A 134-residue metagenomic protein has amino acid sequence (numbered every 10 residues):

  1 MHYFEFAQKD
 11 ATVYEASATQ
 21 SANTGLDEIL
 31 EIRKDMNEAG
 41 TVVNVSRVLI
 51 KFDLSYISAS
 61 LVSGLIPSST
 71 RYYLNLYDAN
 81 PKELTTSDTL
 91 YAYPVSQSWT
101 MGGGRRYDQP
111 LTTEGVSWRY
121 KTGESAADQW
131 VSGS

Functional and structural regions predicted by a protein language model:
M1-A59: Flexible, small-residue-rich N-terminal segments that precede or flank a structured functional core
N23, V42-V45, L65-P67, E83-T86: Extracellular/periplasmic catalytic domains that process cell-envelope and extracellular macromolecules
N23-D35, D53, Y73-L74, G115-S134: Cysteine-clustered segments with highest specificity for TGF-beta superfamily mature ligands
R33, F52, Y77, Y93-Q97: Predominantly extracellular/luminal cell-surface or secreted proteins
V45-K51, S69-R71, S87-Y91, G115: Extracellular structured ligand-interaction cores
F52, G64-P81: A short beta-strand element within beta-rich, extracytoplasmic domains of secreted/secretory-pathway proteins
N80-S134: Beta-strand-rich interaction/scaffold domains
